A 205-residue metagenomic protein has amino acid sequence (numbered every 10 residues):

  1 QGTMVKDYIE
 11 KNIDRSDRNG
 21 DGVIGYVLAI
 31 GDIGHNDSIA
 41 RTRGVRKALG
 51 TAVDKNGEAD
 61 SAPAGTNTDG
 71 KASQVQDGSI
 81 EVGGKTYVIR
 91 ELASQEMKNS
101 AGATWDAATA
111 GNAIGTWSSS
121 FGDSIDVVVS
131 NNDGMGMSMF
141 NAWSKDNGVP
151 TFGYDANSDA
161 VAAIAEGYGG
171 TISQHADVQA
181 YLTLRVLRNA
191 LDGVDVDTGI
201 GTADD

Functional and structural regions predicted by a protein language model:
Q1-D205: A residue-level marker of the well-folded mature domains of exported/periplasmic proteins
